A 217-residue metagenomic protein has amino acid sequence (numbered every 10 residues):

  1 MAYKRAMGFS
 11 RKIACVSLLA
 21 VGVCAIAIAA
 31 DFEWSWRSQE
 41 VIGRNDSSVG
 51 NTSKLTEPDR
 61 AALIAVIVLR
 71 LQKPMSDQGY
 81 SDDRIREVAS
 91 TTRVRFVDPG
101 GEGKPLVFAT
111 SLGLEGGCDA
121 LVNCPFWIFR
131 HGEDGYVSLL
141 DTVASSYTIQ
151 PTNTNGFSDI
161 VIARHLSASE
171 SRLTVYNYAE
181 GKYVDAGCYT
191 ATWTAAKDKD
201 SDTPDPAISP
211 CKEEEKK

Functional and structural regions predicted by a protein language model:
Y3-S17: Bacterial N-terminal signal peptides that target proteins for export
I26-V66, Q150-K217: Acidic, small-residue rich beta-repeat scaffolds with periodic aromatic anchors
L71-S81, K197-S201: Surface-exposed loop and turn segments in beta-propeller and other repeat-based domains that flank or scaffold
R84-I85, E115-L121, H165-S167: Short consensus segments that form the blades of beta-propeller domains, in both extracellular/periplasmic
R84-V94: Signature of short aromatic-glycine-proline-rich micro-motifs recurring in repeat-based ectodomains
P99-G113, T154-I162: Acidic/hydrophobic-patterned starts of short beta strands in beta-sheet-rich repeat architectures
V122-S138, T174-E180: Beta-propeller blade repeat segments, especially FG-GAP/WD-type strand-to-loop junctions in 6- to 7-bladed propeller
A144-Q150: Repeated scaffold domains used in trafficking and secretory/extracellular systems, primarily beta-propellers
